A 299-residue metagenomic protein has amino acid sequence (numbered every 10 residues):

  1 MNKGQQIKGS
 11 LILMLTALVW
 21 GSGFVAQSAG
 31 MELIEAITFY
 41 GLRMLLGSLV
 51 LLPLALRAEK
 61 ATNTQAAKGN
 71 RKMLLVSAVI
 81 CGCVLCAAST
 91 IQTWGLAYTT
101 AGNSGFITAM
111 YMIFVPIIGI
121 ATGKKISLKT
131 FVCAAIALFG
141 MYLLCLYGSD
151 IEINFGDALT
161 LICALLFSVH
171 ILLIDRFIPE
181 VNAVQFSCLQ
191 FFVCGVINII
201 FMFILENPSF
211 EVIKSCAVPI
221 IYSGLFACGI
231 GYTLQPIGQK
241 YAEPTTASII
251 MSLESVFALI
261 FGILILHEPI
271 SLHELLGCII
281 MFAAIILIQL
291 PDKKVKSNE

Functional and structural regions predicted by a protein language model:
M1-G41, C83, A87, I91 (+2 more regions): Glycine-/small-residue-enriched transmembrane alpha-helix faces in small-molecule transporters and effluxers
N2, M44-L45, C216-V218, M251-E299: C-terminal-most transmembrane helix of multi-pass membrane proteins
Q5-S10, L33-G41, G69-L74, F131 (+3 more regions): Juxtamembrane helix-entry segments on the extracytoplasmic side of multipass membrane proteins
G23-F24, L52-S104, T108, L143 (+1 more regions): Specific transmembrane alpha-helical segments of multi-pass solute transporters/efflux pumps, especially DMT/EamA
I37, G47-L51, V115-P116, E152-E206 (+1 more regions): Transmembrane alpha-helical segments that form core, pore/gating elements of small-molecule transporters/exporters
L42, S104-M110, I174-G195, C228-L264: Helix-helix packing/entry segments at the starts of transmembrane helices
V50-A58, Y111-V132, V256-L275: C-terminal transmembrane-helix exit sites in multi-pass transporters
L51, I126-L146, N198, S252 (+1 more regions): Hydrophobic transmembrane alpha-helices of multi-pass small-molecule transport proteins
